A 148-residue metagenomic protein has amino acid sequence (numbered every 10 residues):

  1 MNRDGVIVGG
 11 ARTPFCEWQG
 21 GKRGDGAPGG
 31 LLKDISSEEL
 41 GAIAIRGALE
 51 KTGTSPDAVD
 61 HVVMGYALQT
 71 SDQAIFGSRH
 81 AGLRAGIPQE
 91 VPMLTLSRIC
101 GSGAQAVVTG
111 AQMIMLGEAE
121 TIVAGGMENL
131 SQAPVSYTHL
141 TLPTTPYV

Functional and structural regions predicted by a protein language model:
M1-V91, M127-L140: Conserved "HGTGT" condensation-loop signature of ketosynthase/thiolase-family condensing enzymes that catalyze
S97-E128: Active-site-proximal alpha-helical scaffold in enzymes
H139-V148: Single conserved hydrophobic/aromatic residue that forms the stacking wall/gate of nucleotide- or nucleobase-binding
